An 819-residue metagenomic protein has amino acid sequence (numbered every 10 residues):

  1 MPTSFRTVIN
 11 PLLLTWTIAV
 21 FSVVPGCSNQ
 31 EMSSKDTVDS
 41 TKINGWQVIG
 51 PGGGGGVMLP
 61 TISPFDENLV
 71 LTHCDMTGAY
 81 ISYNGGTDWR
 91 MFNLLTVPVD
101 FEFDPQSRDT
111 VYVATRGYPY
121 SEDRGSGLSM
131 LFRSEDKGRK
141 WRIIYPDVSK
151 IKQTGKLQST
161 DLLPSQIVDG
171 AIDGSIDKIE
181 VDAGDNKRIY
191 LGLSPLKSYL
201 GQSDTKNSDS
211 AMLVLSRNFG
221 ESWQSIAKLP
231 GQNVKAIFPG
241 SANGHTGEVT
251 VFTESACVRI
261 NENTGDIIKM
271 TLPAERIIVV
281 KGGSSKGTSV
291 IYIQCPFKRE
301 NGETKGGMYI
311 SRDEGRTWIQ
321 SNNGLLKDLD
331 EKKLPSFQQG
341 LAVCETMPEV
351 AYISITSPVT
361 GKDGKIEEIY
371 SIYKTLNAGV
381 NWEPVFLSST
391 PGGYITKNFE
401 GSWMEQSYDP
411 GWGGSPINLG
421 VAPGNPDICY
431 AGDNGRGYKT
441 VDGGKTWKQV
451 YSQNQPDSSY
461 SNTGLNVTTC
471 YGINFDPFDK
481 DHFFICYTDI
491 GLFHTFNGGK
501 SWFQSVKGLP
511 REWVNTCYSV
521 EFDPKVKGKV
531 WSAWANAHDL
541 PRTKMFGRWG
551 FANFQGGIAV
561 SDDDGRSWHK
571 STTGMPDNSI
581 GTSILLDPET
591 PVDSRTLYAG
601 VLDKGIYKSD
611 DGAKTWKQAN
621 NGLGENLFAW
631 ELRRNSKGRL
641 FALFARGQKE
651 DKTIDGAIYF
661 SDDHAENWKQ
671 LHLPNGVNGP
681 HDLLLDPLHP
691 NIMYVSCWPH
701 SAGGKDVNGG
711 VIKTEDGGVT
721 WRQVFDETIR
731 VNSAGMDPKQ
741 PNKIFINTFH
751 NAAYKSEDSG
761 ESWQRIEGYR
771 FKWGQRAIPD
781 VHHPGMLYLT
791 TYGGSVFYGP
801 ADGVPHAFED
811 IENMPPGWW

Functional and structural regions predicted by a protein language model:
P2-L14: Bacterial N-terminal signal peptides that target proteins for export
P11-V23: Bacterial N-terminal signal peptides
L14, C27-W819: Extracellular glycan-interacting surfaces
